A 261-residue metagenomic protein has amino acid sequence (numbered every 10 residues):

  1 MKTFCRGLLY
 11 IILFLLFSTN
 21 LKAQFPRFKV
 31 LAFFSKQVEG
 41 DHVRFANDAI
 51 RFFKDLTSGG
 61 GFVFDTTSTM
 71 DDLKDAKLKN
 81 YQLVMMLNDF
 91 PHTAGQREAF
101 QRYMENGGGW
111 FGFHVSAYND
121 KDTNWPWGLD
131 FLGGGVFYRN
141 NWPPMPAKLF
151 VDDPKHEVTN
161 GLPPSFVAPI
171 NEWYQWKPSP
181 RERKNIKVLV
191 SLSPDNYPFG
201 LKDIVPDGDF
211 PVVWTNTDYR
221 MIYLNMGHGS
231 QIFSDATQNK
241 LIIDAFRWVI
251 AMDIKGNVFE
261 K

Functional and structural regions predicted by a protein language model:
M1-P26: Bacterial Sec-dependent N-terminal signal peptides
Q24, K29-N119: Helical hinge/lid and interdomain linker segments adjacent to catalytic or ligand-binding clefts that mediate domain
Q24-A32, F52-D55, G59-F62, D195-P211 (+1 more regions): Extracellular ligand-binding/catalytic regions of CAZymes and related secreted enzymes and adhesion modules
D48-F52, N80, G95, A99 (+4 more regions): Extracytoplasmic/secreted proteins, especially bacterial periplasmic and envelope-associated proteins
T67, L189-S191, L224: Hydrophobic residues at beta-strand termini and immediately following loops that shape nucleotide-binding pockets
F90-L162: A glycine-rich, often tryptophan-bearing local segment used as a flexible ligand/cofactor-contacting loop or short
Y138-D218: Catalytic beta-strand/loop cores that center a nucleophilic Ser/Cys/Thr and support acyl-enzyme chemistry
